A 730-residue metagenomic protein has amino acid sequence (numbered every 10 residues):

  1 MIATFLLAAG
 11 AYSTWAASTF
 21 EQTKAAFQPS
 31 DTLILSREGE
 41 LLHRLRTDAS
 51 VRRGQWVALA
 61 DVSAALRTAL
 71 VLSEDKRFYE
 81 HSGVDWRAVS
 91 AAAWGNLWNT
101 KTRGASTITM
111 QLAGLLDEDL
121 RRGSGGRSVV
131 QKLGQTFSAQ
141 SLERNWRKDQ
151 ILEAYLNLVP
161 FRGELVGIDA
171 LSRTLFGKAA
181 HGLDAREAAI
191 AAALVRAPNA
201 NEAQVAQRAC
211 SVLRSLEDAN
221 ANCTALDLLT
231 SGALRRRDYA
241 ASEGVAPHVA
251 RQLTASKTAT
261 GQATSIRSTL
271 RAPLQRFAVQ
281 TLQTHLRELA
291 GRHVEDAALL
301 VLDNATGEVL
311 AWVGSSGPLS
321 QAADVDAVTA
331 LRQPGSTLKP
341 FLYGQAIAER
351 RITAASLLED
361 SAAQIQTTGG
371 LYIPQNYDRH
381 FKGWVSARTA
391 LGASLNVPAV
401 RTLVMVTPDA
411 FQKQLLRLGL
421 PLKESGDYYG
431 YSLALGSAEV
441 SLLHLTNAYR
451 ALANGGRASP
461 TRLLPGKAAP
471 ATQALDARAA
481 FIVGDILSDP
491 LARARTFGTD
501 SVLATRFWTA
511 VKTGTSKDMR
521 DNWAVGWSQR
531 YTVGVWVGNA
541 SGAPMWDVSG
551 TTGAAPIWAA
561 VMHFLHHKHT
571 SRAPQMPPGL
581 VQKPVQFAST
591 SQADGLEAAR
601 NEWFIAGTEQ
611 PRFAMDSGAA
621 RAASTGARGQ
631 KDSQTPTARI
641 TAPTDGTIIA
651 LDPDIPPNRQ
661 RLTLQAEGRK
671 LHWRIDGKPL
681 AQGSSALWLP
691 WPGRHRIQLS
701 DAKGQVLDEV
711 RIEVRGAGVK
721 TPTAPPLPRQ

Functional and structural regions predicted by a protein language model:
M1-R37, N222, L226: N-terminal type II signal-anchor transmembrane helix that functions as the membrane-insertion/stop-transfer segment
T19-F20, S50-L59, L72-S73, T136-F137: N-terminal post-signal-peptidase region of extra-cytosolic proteins
A26-F27, A58-I108, V166-L171, F176 (+4 more regions): Flexible, acidic/glycine-enriched loop-and-adjacent beta/alpha segments that face the extracytoplasmic/periplasmic side
L35, A225-S242, A362, Q366 (+2 more regions): Soluble, non-transmembrane domains of envelope/secretory-pathway proteins that act on or interact with carbohydrate
E40-Q55, V166, A170, V195 (+7 more regions): Short pre-catalytic segments that frame enzyme active sites
G95-R122, R235-A240, G244-R251, I352-F411 (+2 more regions): Conserved catalytic neighborhood of penicillin-recognizing serine enzymes
K101, A105-R276, Q280, K413-G426 (+3 more regions): Non-catalytic, structured segments within soluble enzyme domains
S268-G291, L299-D303, W312, L319-V328 (+4 more regions): A penicillin-recognizing enzyme superfamily signal
